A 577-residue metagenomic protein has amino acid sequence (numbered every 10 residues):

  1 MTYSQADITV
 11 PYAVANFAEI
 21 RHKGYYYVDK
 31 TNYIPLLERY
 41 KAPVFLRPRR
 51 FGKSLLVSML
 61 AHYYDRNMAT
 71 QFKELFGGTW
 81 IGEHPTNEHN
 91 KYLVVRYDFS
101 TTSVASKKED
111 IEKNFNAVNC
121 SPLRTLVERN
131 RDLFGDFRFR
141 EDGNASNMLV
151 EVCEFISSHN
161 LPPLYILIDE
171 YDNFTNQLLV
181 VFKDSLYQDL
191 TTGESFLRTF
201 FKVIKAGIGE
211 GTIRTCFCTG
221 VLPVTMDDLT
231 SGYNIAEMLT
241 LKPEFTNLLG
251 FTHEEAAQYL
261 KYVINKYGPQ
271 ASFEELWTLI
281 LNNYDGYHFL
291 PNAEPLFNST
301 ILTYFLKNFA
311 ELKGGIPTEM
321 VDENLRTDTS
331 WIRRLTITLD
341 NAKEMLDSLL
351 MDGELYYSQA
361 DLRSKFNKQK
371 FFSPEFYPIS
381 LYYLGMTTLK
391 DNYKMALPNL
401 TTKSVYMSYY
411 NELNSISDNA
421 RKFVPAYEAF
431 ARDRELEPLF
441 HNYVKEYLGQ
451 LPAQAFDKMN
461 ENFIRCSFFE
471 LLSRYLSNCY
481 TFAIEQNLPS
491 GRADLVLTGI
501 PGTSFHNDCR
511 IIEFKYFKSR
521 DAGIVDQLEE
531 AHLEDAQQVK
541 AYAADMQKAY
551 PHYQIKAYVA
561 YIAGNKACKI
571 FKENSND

Functional and structural regions predicted by a protein language model:
T2-D65, K73-I81, E446: Walker A/P-loop-proximal flanking segment of P-loop NTPase domains
D65, A69-E128: P-loop NTPase motor core
E151-N160, L186-R214, A541-D545: Substrate-engagement module of ASCE P-loop NTPases
L161-L190: Conserved P-loop NTPase "ATPase switch" module shared by AAA+ and STAND
L167-D169, R198-T199, I213-V221: Structural recognition of the conserved hydrophobic beta-strand(s) that form the central parallel beta-sheet of P-loop
T225-S231, L239-K307: Amphipathic alpha-helical segments of the small helical/lid subdomains adjacent to P-loop NTPase cores
A236, P295-D535, A543, E573-D577: Extended alpha-helical interface modules used as scaffolds for assembling large macromolecular complexes
L528-K572: Nucleic-acid nuclease catalytic cores
